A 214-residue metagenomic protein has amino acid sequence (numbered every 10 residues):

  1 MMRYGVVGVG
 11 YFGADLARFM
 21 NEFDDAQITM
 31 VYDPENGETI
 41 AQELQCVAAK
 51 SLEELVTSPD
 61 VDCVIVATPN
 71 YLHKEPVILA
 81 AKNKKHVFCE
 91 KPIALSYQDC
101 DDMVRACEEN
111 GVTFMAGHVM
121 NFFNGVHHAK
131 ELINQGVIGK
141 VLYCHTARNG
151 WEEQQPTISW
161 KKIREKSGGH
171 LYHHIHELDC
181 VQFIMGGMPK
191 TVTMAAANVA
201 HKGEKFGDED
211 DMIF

Functional and structural regions predicted by a protein language model:
M1-L44: N-terminal Rossmann-like dinucleotide-binding module
G13, H73, E177: Catalytic nucleophile loop
L16, C46-A106: Beta-loop-alpha module in the N-terminal Rossmann-like domain of NAD(P)-dependent dehydrogenases, especially those
M30, D62-C63, Y143: Short, Asp-centered acidic motifs that coordinate Mg2+ and/or phosphate in catalytic or ligand-binding sites
A49, F88, T113-M115, H145 (+1 more regions): Structural detector of well-ordered beta-strand residues that form the stable sheet scaffold of enzyme domains
L72, P92, M115-F122: Rossmann-like NAD(P)(H) cofactor-binding subdomain of soluble oxidoreductases
D102-V119, I138-C144: Rossmann-fold dehydrogenase core element
M120-F206: Predominantly a Rossmann-like dinucleotide-binding segment in NAD(P)-dependent oxidoreductases
